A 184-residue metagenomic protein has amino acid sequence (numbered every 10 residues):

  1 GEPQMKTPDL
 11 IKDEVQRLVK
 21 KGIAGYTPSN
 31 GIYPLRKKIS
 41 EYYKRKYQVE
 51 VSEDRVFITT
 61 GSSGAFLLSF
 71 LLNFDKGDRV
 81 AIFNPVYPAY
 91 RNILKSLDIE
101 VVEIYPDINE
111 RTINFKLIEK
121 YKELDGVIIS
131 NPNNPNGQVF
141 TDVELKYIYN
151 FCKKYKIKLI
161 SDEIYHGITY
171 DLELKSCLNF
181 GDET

Functional and structural regions predicted by a protein language model:
G1-G61, L68: N-terminal small-domain helix-loop-helix segment of the aminotransferase-like
P3, S63, N131-P135: Short glycine-rich anion-binding loops that position phosphate/pyrophosphate groups of nucleotides and phosphorylated
D13, E53, L71-I129, N150 (+1 more regions): PLP-dependent aminotransferase-like
V15, I39, V56, V80-A81 (+5 more regions): Generic structural signal for small/hydrophobic residues in well-ordered secondary structure, especially within
D78, I99, K154-K158, D182-E183: A short helix->loop->beta-strand "cap" motif at the edges of active sites that frequently abuts
I108-L172, L178: Active-site phosphate-binding strand-loop segment of PLP-dependent enzymes
S176-T184: Active-site PLP attachment segment
